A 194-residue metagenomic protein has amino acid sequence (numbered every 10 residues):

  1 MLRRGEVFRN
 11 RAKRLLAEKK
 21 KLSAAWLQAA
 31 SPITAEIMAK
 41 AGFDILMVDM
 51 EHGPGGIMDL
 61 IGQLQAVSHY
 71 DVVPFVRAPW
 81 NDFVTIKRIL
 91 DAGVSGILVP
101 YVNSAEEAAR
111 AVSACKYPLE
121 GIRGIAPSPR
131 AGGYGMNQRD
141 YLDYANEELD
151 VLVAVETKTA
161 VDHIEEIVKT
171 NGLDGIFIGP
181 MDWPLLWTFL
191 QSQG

Functional and structural regions predicted by a protein language model:
L2-G194: Expand to "…catalyze enediolate/carbanion chemistry for C-C bond making/breaking, isomerization, decarboxylation
